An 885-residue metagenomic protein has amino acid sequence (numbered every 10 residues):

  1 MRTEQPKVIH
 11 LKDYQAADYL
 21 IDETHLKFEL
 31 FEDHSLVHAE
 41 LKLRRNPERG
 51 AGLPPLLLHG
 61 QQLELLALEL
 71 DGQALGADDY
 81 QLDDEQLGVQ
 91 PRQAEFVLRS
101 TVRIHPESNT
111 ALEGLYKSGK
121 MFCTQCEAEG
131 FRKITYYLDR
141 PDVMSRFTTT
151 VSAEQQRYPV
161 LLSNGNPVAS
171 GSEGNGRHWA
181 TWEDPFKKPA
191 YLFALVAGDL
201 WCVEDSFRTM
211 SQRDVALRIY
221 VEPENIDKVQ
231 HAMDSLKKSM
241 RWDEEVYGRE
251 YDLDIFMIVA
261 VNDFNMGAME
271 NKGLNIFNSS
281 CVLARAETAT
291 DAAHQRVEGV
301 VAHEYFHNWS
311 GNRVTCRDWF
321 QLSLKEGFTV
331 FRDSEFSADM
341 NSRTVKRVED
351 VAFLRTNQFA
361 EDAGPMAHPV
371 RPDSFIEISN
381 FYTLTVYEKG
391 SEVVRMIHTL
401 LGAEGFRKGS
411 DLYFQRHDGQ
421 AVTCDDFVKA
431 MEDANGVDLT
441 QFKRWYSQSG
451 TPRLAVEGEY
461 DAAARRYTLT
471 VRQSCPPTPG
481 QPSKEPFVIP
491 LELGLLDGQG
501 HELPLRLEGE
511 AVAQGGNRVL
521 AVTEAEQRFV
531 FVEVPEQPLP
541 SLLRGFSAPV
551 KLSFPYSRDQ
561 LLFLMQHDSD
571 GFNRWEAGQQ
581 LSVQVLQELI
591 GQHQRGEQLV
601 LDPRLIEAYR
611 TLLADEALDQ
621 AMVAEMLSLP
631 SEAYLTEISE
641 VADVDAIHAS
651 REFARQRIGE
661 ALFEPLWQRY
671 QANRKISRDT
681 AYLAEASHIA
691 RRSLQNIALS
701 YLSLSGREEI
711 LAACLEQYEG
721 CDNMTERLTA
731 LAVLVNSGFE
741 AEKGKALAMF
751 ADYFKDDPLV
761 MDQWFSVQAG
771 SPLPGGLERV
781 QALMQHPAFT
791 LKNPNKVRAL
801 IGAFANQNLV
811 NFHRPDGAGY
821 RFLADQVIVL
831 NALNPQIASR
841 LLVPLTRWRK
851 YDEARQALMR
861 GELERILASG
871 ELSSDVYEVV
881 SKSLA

Functional and structural regions predicted by a protein language model:
M1-L36, Y116-Q125, Y137, P141 (+1 more regions): N-terminal, polar/Ser/Thr-rich
E40-L63, Y136-D139, S145-E154, D425 (+1 more regions): Surface-exposed beta-strand/loop patches in extracellular or lumenal glycoproteins
N46-S118, D139, G174, A521-P538: A surface-exposed beta-strand-loop module
E64-D71, D438-Q441, T451-L542, T636-S639 (+3 more regions): Beta-strand-rich binding/interaction modules
T101-E204, G571-R574, L581: Extended, low-hydrophobicity, Ser/Thr/Pro/Gly-biased non-transmembrane segments
I104-A111, P476-P477, F546-L552: Short acidic/polar inter-strand loop motif in beta-rich domains
W182, S211-Y460, T468-L469: Hydrophobic alpha-helical and helix-loop surface patches within well-folded domains that function as non-catalytic
T356, T383, V532-A885: Long, ordered, helix-rich scaffold segments
